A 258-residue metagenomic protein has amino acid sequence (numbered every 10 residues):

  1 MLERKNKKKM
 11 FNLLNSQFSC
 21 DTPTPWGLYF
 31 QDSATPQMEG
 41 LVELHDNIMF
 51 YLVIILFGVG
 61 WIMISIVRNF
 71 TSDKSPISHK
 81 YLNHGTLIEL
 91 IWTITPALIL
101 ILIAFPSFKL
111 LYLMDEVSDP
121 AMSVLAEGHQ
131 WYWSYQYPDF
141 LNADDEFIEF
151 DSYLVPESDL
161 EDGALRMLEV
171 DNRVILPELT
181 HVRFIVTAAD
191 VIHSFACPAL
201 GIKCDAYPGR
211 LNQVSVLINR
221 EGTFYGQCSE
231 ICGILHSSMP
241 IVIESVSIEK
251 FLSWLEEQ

Functional and structural regions predicted by a protein language model:
E3, K7-K9: Cytosolic, low-complexity regulatory segments enriched in Ser/Pro/Gly with interspersed Lys/Arg in eukaryotic signaling
F11-N47, V67-Q258: Non-transmembrane, membrane-proximal soluble domains of secreted or membrane proteins
L52: Active-site-proximal cofactor/substrate-binding loop regions of enzyme domains
L56-F70: Alpha-helical transmembrane segments
